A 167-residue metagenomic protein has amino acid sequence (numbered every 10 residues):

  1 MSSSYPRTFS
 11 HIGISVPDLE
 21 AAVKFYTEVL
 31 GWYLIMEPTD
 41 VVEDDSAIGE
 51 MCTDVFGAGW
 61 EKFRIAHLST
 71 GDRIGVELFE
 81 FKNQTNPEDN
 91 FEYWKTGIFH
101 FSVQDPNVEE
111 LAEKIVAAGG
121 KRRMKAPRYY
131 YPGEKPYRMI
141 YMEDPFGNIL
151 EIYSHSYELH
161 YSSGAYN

Functional and structural regions predicted by a protein language model:
S2-P6, F91-K95: Short, flexible turn/loop "capping" segments at secondary-structure junctions
S2-Y5, I14, E37, V76 (+1 more regions): Vicinal oxygen chelate
R7-H11, F63, T96-H100, Y137: Short, solvent-exposed beta-strand edge segments and adjacent coil->beta transition regions
S15-R73, A117, G133: Core segments of cupin and vicinal oxygen chelate
V42, N83, S156-L159: A short acidic/small-residue loop/turn micro-motif
H67-S69, E80, Y141: Short, well-ordered beta-strand micro-motif
G71, F79-F81, H155: Generic beta-structure capping elements
